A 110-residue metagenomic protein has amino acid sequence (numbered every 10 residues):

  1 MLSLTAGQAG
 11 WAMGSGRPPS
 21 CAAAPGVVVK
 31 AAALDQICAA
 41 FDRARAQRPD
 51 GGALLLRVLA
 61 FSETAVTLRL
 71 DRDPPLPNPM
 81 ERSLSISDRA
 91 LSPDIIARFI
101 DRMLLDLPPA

Functional and structural regions predicted by a protein language model:
A6-L54: Negatively charged, low-complexity tracts enriched in Asp/Glu with abundant Ser/Thr
V29, V66, S92-D94: Residues in flexible loops and secondary-structure boundaries
A40-F41, P74-P77, M103: Short, low-complexity, polar/charged sequence segments that are solvent-exposed and flexible
R57-D88: Amphipathic beta-strand/beta-sheet edge segments enriched in Tyr/Trp
S87-A110: C-terminal/domain-edge helix-coil "capping" segments
